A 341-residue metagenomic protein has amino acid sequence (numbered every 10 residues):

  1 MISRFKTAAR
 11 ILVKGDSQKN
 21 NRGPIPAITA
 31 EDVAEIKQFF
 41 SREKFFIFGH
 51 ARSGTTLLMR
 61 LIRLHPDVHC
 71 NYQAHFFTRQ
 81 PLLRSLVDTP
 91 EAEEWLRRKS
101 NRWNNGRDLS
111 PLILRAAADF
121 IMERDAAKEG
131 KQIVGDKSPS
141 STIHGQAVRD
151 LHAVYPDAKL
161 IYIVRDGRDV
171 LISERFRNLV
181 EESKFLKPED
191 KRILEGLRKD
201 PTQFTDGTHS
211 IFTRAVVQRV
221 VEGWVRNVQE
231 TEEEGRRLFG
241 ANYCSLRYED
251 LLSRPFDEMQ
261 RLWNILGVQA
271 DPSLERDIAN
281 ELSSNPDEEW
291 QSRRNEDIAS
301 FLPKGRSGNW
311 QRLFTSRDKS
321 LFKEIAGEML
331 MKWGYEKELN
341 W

Functional and structural regions predicted by a protein language model:
M1-D119, K128, V180-E181, K187-L194 (+1 more regions): PAPS-dependent sulfotransferase catalytic core
Q38, N101, Q203-A215, L302-R306: Short glycine/proline-rich turn/loop motifs
R52-S53, L64-H65, H75-F77, S140-T142 (+6 more regions): Short, solvent-exposed loop/turn segments at secondary-structure junctions
Q80, D277-N285: Post-kinase regulatory C-tail/linker adjacent to protein kinase catalytic domains
L83-S85, K128-I133, S138-S273, N285-E296: PAPS-dependent sulfotransferase catalytic domain
V268-I278, E338-L339: Short, surface-exposed acidic
P303-W341: C-terminal accessory extensions appended to soluble enzyme cores
